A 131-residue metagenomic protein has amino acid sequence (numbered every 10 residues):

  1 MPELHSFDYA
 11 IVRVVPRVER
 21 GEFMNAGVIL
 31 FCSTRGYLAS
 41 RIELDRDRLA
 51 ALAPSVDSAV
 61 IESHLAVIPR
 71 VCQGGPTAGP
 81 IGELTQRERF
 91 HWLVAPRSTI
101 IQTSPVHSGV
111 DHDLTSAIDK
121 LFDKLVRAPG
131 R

Functional and structural regions predicted by a protein language model:
M1-R131: Polybasic/polar functional segments that serve as interface/processing modules
